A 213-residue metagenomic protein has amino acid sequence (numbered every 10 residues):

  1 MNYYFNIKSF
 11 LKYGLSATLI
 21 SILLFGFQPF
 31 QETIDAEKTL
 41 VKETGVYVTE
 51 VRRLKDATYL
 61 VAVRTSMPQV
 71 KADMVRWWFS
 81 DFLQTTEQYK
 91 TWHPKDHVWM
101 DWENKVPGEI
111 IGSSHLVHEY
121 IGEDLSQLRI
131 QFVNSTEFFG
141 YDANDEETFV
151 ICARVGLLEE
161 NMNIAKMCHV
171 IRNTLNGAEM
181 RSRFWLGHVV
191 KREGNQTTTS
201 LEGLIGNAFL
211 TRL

Functional and structural regions predicted by a protein language model:
N2-A17: N-terminal Sec-pathway targeting helices
L11, L15, L60-A62, K166: Short beta-strand-initiation
T18-P29: Bacterial Sec-dependent signal peptides at the C-terminal "C-region" and cleavage site
F30-E109: Hydrophobic ligand-binding cavity/cleft-lining segments
R53, T65, D73-M74, G112 (+1 more regions): A compositional/structural signature for long, glycine/proline-rich flexible linkers and loops on extracytoplasmic
F82, Q131-V133, S200-L201: Surface-exposed flexible segments
P94-N161: Glycine-rich portal/gate segments that line the openings of hydrophobic small-molecule binding cavities
T148-F209: Beta-strand/loop substructures that line and gate deep hydrophobic ligand-binding cavities in soluble
